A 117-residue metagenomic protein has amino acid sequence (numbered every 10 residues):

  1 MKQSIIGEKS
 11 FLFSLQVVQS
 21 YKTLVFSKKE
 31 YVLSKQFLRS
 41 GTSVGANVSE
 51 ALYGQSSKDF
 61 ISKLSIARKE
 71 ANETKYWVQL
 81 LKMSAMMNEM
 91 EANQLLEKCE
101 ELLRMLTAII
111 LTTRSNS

Functional and structural regions predicted by a protein language model:
M1-A46, E50-S117: Short, C-terminally biased terminal segments at protein or domain edges
